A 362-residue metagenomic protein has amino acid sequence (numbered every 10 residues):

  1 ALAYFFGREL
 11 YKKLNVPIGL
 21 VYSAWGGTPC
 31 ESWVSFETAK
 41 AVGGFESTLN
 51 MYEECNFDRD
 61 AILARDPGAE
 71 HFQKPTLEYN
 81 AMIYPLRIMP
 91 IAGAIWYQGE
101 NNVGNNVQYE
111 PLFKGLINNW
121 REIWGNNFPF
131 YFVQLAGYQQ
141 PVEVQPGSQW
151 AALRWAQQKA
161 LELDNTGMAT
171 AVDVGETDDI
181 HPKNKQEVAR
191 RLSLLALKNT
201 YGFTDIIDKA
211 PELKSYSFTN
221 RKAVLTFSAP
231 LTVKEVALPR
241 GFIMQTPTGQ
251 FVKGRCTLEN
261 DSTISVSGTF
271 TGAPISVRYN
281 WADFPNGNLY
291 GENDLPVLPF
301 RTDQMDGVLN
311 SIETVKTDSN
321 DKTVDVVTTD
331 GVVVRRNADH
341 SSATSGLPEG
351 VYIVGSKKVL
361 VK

Functional and structural regions predicted by a protein language model:
A1-V308: Cell-envelope and extracellular/periplasmic
L309-K362: C-terminal outer-membrane/trafficking sorting elements
